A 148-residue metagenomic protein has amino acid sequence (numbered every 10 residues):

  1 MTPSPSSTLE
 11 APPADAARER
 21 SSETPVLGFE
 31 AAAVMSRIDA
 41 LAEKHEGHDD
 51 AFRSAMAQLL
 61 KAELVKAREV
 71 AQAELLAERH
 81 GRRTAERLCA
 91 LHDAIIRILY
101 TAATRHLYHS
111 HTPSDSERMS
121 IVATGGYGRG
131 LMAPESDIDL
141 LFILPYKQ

Functional and structural regions predicted by a protein language model:
T2-E117, E135: N-terminal regions immediately upstream of nucleotidyltransferase
S120-Q148: Catalytic metal-binding acidic patch
